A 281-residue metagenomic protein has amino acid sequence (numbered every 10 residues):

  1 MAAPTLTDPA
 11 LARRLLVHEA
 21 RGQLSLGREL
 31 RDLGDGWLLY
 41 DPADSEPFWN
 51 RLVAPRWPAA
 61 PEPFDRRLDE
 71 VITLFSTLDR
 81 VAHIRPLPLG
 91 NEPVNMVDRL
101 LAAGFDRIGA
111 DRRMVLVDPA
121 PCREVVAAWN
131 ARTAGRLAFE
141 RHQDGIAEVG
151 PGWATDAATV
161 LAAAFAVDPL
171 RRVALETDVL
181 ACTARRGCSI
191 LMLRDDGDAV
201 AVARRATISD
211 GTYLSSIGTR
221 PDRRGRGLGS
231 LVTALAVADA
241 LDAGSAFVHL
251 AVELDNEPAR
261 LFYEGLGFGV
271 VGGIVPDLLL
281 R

Functional and structural regions predicted by a protein language model:
M1-H18, V53, D111, V125-L175: Short amphipathic alpha-helix that is part of the acyltransferase structural core
M1-L78, N91-P93: N-terminal charged segments
V53-P61, I217-R224, E253: A short, internal acetyl-CoA/4′-phosphopantetheine-binding micro-motif in the GNAT/acyltransferase core
F64-A154, D277-L278: Acyl-donor-binding surface of acyltransferase catalytic domains
F64-I72, S216-P221, G225-D242, L261 (+1 more regions): Conserved acetyl-CoA-binding loop-helix of GNAT-fold acetyltransferases
L78-P88, A240-A251: Conserved GNAT acetyl-CoA-binding A-motif
N91-R107, R226, S230, L254-G273 (+1 more regions): Conserved active-site alpha-helix within GNAT-family acetyltransferase domains
L170-R220: A conserved beta-strand-loop-helix scaffold within acyl/acetyltransferase catalytic domains
